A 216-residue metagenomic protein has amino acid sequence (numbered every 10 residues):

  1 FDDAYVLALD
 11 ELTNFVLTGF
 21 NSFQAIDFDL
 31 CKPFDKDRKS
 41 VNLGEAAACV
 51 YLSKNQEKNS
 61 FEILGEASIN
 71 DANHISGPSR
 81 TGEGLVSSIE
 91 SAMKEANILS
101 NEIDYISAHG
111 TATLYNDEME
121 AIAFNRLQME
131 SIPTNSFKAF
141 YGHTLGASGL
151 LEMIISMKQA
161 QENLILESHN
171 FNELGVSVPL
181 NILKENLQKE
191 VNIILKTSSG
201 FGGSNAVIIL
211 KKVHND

Functional and structural regions predicted by a protein language model:
F1-E57, S148-D216: Conserved beta-strand-centric core segments of catalytic alpha/beta enzyme folds
A4-D10, S60-A67, N101-A108, P133-K138 (+2 more regions): Beta-strand segments within the central parallel beta-sheet cores of soluble alpha/beta enzyme folds
A8-T13, A47, G65-A72, G110-A112 (+2 more regions): Glycine-rich beta-alpha junction loops
N14-L17, S100-N116, Q128-S131: Conserved beta-ketoacyl condensing-enzyme motif
L17-D29, S60-F61, D117-T134, L183: Acidic-glycine-rich active-site phosphate/pyrophosphate-binding loop
I26, L30-A96, Y105, N215: Condensing-enzyme catalytic core mediating Claisen C-C bond formation in acyl metabolism
I75-T81, T111-Q128, G146-L151, E185: Short glycine/threonine-rich loop-to-helix capping motif typified by GTGT followed within a few residues by an Asp-Pro
S88-A96, L127, S156, A160: Stable alpha-helical structural segments in soluble proteins, enriched in small hydrophobic residues
